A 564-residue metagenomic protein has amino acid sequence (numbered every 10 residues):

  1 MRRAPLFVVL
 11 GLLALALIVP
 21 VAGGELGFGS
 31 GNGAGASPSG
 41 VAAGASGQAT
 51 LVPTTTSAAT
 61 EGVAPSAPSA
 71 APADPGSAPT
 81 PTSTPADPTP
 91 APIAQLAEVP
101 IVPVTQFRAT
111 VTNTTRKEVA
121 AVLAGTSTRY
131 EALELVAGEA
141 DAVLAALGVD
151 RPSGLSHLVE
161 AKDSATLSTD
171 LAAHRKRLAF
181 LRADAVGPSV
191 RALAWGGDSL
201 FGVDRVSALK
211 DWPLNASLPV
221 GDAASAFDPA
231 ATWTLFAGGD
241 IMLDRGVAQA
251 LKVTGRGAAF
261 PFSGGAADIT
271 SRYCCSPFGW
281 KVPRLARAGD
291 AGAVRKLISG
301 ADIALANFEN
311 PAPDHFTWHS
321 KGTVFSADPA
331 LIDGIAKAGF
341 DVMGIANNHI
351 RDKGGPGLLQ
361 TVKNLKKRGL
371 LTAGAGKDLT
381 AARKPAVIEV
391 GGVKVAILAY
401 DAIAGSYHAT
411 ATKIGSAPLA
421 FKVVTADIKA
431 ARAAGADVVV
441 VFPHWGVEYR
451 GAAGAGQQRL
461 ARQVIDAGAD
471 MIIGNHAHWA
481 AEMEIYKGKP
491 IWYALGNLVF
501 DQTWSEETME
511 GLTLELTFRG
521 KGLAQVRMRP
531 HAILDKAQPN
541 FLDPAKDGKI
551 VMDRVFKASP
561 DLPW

Functional and structural regions predicted by a protein language model:
M1-L12: N-terminal Sec-pathway targeting helices
V9-L10, A22, A42, P53 (+2 more regions): N-terminal non-cleavable signal-anchor helices
G11-L26: Hydrophobic alpha-helical membrane-insertion segments, chiefly the h-region of N-terminal signal peptides
L17, G31-Q95, D561: Ser/Thr-rich, Proline-interspersed low-complexity disordered segments
G23-G27, G47, G62, G148 (+1 more regions): Short, flexible coil/linker elements and helix-boundary hinge sites characteristic of intrinsically disordered
A34, F180-A185, R529-H531: Solvent-exposed helix-coil-helix hairpins and adjacent flexible coil/strand "hinge" segments
P85-F227: Flexible loop/hinge segments at secondary-structure junctions
A224-W564: Acidic, metal/ion-coordinating pockets
